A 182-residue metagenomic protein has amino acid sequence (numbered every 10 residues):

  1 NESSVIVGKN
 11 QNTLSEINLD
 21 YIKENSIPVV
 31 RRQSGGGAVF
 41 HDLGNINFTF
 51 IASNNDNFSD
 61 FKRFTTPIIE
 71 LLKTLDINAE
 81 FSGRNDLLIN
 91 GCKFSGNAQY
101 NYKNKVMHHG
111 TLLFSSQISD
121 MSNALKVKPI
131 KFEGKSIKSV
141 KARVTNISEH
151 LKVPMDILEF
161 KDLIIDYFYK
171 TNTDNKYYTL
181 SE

Functional and structural regions predicted by a protein language model:
N1, D42, G83, V106-H108 (+1 more regions): A generic structural signal for well-ordered coil/turn residues at beta-strand boundaries that shape enzyme active-site
N1-E2, D42-L43, I89-G91, Y102-K103 (+1 more regions): Short acidic-glycine loop/turn motifs at beta-strand connectors
N1-F58: N-terminal lobe of the biotin/lipoate ligase/transferase fold
S15, N25-G35, R63-I68, L75 (+1 more regions): Short acidic (Asp/Glu) patches
N18-L19, A38, N85, S95-K103: A generic local secondary-structure boundary/capping motif
N45-N85: Contiguous, small/hydrophobic- and glycine-enriched helical/loop subdomains that border and often "cap" functional
I68, L75-D76, S95, K103-E182: Long, positively charged amphipathic alpha-helical accessory segments at protein N-termini or as interdomain linkers
F81-A98, E182: Beta-rich nucleic-acid/ligand-interaction surfaces
